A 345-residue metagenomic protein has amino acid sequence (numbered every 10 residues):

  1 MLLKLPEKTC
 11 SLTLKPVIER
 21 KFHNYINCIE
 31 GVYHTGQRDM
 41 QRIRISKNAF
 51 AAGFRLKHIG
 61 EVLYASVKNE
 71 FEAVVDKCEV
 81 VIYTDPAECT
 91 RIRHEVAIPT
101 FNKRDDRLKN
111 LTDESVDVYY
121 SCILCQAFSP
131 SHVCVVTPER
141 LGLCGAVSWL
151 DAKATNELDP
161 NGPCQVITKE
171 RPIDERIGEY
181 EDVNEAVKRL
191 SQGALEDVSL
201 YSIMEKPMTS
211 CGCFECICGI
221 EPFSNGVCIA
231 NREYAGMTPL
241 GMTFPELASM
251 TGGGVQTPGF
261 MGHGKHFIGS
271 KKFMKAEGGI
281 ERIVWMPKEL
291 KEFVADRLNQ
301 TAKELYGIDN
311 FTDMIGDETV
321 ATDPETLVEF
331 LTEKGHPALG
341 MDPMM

Functional and structural regions predicted by a protein language model:
M1-M345: Cysteine-centered metal-binding/redox modules
